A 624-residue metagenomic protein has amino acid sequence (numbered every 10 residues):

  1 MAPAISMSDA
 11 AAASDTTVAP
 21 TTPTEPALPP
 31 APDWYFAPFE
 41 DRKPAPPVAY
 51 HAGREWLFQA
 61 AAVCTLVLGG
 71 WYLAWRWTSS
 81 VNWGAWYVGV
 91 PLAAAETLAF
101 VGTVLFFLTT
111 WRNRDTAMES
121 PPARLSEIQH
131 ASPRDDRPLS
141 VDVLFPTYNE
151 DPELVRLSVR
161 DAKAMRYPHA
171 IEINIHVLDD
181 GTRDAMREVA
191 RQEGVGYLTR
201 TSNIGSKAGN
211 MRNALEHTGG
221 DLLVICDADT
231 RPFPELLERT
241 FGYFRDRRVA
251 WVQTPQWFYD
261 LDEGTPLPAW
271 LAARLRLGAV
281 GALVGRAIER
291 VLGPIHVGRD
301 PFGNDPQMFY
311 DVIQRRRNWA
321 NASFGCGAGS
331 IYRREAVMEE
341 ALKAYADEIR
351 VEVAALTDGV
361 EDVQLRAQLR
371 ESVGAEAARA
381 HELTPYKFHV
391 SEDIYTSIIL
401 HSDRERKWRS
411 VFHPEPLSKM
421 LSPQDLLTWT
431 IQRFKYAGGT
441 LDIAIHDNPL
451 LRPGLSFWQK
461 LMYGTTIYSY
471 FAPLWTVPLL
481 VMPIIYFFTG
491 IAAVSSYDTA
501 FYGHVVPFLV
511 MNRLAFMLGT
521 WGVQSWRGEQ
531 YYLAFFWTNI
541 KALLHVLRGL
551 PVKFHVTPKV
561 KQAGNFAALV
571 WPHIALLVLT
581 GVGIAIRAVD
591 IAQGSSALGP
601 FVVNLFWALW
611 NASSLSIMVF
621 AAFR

Functional and structural regions predicted by a protein language model:
M1-P44, L421-P423, F501-K541, H545: Membrane-anchoring/interfacial helices and their immediately flanking loops in integral membrane proteins
A2-D135, A190-G194, R290-V291, A472-T476 (+1 more regions): N-terminal membrane-anchoring/stem segments of glycan-assembly enzymes
P29-P46, W408-Q424, I443-P453, T476-L480 (+2 more regions): Hydrophobic alpha-helical transmembrane segments
K43-A62, L144-V155, R452-T476, L550 (+1 more regions): Loop-to-transmembrane boundary segments
L68-T97, S469-K553, F566-R624: Membrane-embedded multi-pass helical conduit in multi-pass membrane proteins, especially envelope-biosynthetic
L98, G102-L450: Internal catalytic domains of large membrane-associated glycosyltransferases
T116-H130, Y148-N149, D161, T230 (+2 more regions): Alpha-helical membrane-embedding segments and immediately adjacent membrane-interface amphipathic helices
G439-K460, N539-A542, V619: C-terminal, non-catalytic tails of nucleotide-sugar-dependent glycosyltransferases
